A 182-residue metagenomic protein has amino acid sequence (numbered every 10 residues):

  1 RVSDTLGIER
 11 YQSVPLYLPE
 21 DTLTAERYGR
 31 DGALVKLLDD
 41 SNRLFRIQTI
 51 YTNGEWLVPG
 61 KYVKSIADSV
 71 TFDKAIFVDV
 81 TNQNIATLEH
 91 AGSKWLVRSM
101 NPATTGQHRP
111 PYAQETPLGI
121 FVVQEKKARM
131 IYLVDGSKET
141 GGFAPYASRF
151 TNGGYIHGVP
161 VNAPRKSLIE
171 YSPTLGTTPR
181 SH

Functional and structural regions predicted by a protein language model:
R1-D39: Beta-loop motif signature
V2-T5, N162-T178: Surface-exposed intrinsically disordered loops and tails
Y11-S13, L44, N82-N84: Exposed beta-strand and adjacent loop surfaces of beta-rich binding modules that mediate intermolecular recognition
E26-K64: SH3/SH3-like beta-barrel superfamily modules
D40, P59-S167: Gly/Pro-biased beta-strand-loop elements
S148, P179-H182: Active-site nucleophilic cysteine motif
